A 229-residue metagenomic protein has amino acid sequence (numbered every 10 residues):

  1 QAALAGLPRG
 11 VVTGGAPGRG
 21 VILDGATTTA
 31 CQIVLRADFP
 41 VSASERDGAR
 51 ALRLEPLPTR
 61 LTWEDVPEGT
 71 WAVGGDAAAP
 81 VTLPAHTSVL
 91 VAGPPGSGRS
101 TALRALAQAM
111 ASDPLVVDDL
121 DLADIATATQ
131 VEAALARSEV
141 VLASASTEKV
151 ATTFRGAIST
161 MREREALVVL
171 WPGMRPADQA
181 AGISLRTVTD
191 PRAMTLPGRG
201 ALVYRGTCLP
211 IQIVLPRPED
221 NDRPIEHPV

Functional and structural regions predicted by a protein language model:
Q1-H86, T152-V229: Phosphate-binding and hydrolysis-coupling loops of NTP-dependent motor/remodeling domains
V91: Hydrophobic anchor at the beta1->P-loop junction of P-loop NTPases
P95: The conserved Walker
G98: Conserved glycine(s) of the Walker
A102: Hydrophobic positions on the alpha1 helix immediately C-terminal to the Walker A/P-loop
A105: Active-site signature of alpha/beta-hydrolase-fold catalytic machinery across serine- and Asp/Cys-nucleophile hydrolases
S112-A128, V140-S146: Conserved P-loop NTPase "ATPase switch" module shared by AAA+ and STAND
D124-R137, R155-I158: Conserved Walker B catalytic segment
